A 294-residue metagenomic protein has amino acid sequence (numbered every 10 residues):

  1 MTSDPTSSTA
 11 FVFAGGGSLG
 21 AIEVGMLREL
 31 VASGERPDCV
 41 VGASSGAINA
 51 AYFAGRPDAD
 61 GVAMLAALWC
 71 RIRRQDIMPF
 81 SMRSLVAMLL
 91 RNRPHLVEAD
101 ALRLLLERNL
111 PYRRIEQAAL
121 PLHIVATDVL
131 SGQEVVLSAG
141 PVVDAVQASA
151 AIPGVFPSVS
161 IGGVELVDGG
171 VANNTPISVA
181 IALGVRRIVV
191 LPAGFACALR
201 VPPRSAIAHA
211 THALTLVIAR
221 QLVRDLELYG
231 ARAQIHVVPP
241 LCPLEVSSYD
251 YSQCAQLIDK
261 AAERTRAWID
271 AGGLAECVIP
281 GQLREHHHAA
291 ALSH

Functional and structural regions predicted by a protein language model:
M1-D38, N49-G55, A63-A66, V185-I188 (+2 more regions): Catalytic domains of lipid- and phosphate-ester/thioester hydrolases
D4-L102, L106, S138-A148, P192 (+3 more regions): Patatin-like phospholipase
F13-A21, L27, V40, A150-G169 (+1 more regions): Amphipathic repeat-derived elements
S18, R114, P202-H209, D250 (+1 more regions): Intrinsic-disorder/low-complexity, polar/charged segments
I48, I115-A118, A213: Short alpha-helical interface patches
L65-D76, A213-L226: Short, basic, helix/turn surface patches
M78-A196, L228-I279: Active-site-adjacent alpha/beta core region of enzyme catalytic domains
C197-L222, A231-H236: Short acidic, glycine/proline-enriched helix-loop-strand junctions
